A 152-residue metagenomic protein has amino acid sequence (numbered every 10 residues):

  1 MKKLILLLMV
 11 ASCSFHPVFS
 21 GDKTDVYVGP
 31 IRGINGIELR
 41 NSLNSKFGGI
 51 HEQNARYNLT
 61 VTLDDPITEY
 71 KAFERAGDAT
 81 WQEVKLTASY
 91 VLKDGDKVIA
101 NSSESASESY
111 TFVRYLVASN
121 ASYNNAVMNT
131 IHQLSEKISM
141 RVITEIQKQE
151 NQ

Functional and structural regions predicted by a protein language model:
M1-C13: Sec-dependent bacterial lipoprotein signal peptides
S12-G29: Bacterial Sec signal peptide processing site at the extreme N-terminus
C13, V26, Y123-Q152: Compositionally biased, intrinsically disordered linkers/stalks adjacent to structured regions
S14-F19, I34-E38, E150-Q152: Flexible, low-complexity charged segments
H16-V18, G49-I50, T68-Y70, E145-K148: Short beta-strands and strand-coil junctions in structured, solvent-facing domains, enriched
D25-R32, N58-T60: Short hydrophobic beta-strand segments
I31-K46: N-terminal targeting signals for Sec/Tat export/insertion, comprising classic cleavable signal peptides
S45-K46, I50-A55, T60-S103, S109-H132 (+1 more regions): Surface-exposed short loop/turn segments
